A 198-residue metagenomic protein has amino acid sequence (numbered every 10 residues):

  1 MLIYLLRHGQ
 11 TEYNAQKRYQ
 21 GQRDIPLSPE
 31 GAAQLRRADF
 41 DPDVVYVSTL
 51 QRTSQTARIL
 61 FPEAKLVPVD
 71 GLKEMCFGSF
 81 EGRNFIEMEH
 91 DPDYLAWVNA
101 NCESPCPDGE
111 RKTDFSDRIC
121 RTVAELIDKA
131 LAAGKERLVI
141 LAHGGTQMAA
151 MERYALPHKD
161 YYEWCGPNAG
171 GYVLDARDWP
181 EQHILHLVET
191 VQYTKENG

Functional and structural regions predicted by a protein language model:
L2-A64, E110: Active-site-proximal alpha-helix that buttresses catalytic centers in soluble enzyme cores
I3, D43, G134-G144: Generic beta-sheet signal
F40-D41, L126-E136: Glycine-rich phosphate-binding loop signature in dinucleotide/nucleotide-binding domains
D41-G71, A96, E152, D175-G198: Conserved histidine-centered catalytic loops in small-molecule metabolism enzymes
V47-S48, D117, L141-A142: Short beta-strand scaffold positions
L60-R118: Phosphate-handling substructures
G144-M148, R177: GST superfamily/GST-like fold recognition
P157-I184: Domain-level recognition of soluble alpha/beta enzyme cores, biased toward histidine phosphatases/phosphomutases
